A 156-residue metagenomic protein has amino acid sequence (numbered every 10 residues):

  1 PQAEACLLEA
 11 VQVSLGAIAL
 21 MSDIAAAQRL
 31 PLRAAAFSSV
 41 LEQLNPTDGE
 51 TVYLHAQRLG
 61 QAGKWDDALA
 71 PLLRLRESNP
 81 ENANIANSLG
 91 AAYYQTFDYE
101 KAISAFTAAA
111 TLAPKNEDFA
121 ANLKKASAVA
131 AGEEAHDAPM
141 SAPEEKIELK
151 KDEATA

Functional and structural regions predicted by a protein language model:
Q12-L15, P46, P80, P114: Short coil turns that delineate tetratricopeptide repeat
G16-A19, E50, N84, D118: Start-of-helix register in tetratricopeptide repeats
L20-D23, L54, S88, N122: Canonical tetratricopeptide repeat
A27-L30, Q61-A62, Q95-T96, K125-G132: Register position in tetratricopeptide repeats
I103, T111, K115-A156: Terminal, low-structured helical/coil segments at or just beyond the last alpha-helical repeat
